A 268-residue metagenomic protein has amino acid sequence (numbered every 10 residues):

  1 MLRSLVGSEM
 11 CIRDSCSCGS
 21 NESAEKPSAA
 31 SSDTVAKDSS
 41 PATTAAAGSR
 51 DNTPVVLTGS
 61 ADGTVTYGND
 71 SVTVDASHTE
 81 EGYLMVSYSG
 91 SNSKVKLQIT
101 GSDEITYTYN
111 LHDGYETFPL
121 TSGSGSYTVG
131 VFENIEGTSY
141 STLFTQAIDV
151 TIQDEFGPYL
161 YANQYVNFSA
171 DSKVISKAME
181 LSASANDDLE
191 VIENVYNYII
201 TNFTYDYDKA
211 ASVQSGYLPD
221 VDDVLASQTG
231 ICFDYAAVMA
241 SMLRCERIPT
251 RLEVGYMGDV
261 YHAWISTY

Functional and structural regions predicted by a protein language model:
M1-D14: Single conserved hydrophobic/aromatic residue that forms the stacking wall/gate of nucleotide- or nucleobase-binding
L2, D188-I192, Y235: Hydrophobic (often cysteine-bearing) scaffold residues that line and stabilize catalytic clefts of nucleotide/cofactor
C16-P27: Bacterial lipoprotein signal-peptidase II cleavage site
K26-P158: Beta-strand-enriched, solvent-exposed domains that form extended recognition/catalytic surfaces
A162-A226: Secondary-structure boundary elements
D234-Y268: Hydrophobic/aromatic-rich core segments of domains that either
